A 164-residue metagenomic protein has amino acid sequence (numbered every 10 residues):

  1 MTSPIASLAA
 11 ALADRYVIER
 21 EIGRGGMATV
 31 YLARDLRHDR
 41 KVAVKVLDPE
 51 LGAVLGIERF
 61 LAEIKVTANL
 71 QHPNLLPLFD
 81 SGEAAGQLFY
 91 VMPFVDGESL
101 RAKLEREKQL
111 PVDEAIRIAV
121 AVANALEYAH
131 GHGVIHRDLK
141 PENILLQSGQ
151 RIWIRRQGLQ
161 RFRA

Functional and structural regions predicted by a protein language model:
M1-A164: Conserved ATP-binding/catalytic core of the eukaryotic-like protein kinase fold, especially serine/threonine kinases
